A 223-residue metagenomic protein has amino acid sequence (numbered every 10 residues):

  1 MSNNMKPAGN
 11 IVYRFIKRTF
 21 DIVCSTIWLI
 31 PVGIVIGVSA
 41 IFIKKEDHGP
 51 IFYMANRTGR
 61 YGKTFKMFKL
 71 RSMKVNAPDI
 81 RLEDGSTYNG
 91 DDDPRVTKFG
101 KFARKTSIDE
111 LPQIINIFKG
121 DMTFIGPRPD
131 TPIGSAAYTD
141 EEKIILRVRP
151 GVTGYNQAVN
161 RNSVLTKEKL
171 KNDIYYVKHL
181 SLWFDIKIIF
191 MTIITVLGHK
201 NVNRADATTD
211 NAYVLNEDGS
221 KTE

Functional and structural regions predicted by a protein language model:
M1-C24, I51-A55, G154, N160-L182: Glycine-rich flexible loop motifs, especially short His-Gly-Gly/GGXG/HXGH segments used as catalytic or interaction
N4-N76, K187-E223: A hydrophobic, helix-centered structural microdomain
F15-R18, P31, R95, S107-Q113 (+1 more regions): An acidic site on a long C-lobe helix of protein kinase domains
S25, A40, Y53, T97-K101 (+2 more regions): Positions in alpha-helical segments
F42, D84-T87, K143-L146, I174: Short, P/G- and charge-enriched loop/turn segments at secondary-structure junctions
Y53-R95, T153-K171: Short, glycine-rich, amphipathic interfacial segments at transmembrane boundaries or analogous
N89-R149, I189-T192: A short, structured surface patch at a secondary-structure boundary
E141, A158-N160, K178, F190-M191: Soluble extracytoplasmic domains of inner/organellar membrane proteins
